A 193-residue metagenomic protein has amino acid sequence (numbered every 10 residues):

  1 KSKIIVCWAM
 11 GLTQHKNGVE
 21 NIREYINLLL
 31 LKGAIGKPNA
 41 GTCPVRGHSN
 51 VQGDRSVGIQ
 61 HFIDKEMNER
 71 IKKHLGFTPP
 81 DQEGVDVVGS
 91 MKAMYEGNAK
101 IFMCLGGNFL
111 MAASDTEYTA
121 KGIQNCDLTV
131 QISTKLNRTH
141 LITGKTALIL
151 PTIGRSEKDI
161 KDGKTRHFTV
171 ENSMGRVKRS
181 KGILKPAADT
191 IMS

Functional and structural regions predicted by a protein language model:
K1-P38, V45-S193: Non-catalytic alpha/beta scaffold blocks inside enzyme catalytic domains
